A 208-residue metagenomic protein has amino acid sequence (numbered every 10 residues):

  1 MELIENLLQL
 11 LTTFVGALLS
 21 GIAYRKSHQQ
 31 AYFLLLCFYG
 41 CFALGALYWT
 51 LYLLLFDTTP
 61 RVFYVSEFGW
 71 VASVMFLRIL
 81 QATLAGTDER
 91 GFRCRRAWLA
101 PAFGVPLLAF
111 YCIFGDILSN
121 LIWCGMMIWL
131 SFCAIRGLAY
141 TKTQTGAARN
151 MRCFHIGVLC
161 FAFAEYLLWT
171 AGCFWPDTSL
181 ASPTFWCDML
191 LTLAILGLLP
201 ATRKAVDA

Functional and structural regions predicted by a protein language model:
M1-V15, F114-C124: Hydrophobic transmembrane alpha-helical segments in integral membrane proteins
L8-L19, Y32-L55, S66-M75, F154-C173 (+1 more regions): Hydrophobic alpha-helical transmembrane segments of multi-pass membrane proteins
G16-S27, W49-L99, I135-L138, L199-V206: Internal transmembrane alpha-helix with an interfacial aromatic "cap," most often the third helix
S20-Y24, L107-D116, A139, G172: Hydrophobic alpha-helical transmembrane segments
K26-Y39, E89-A100, T145-G157, D207-A208: Membrane-interfacial loop-to-transmembrane alpha-helix junctions, especially the N-terminal start
C37-G45, G69-Q81, R93-G115, G125-C133 (+1 more regions): Alpha-helical transmembrane segments of multi-pass integral membrane proteins
L54-R61, F110-L121, F174-T178: Membrane-interface helix caps and helix-loop-helix hairpins in membrane proteins
F132-A208: C-terminal transmembrane-bundle signature of multipass membrane proteins, characterized by strong activation on
